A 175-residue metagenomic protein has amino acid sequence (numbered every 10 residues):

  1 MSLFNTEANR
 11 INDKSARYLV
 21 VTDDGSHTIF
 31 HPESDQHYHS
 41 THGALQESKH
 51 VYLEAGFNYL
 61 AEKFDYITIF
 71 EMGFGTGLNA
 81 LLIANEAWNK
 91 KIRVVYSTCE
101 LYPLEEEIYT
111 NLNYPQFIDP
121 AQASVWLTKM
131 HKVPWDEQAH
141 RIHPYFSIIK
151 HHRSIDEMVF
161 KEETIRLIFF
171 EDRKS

Functional and structural regions predicted by a protein language model:
M1-I67, A84-I118: Rossmann-like AdoMet
F64-L78: Conserved class I S-adenosyl-L-methionine
Y66, T164-R166: Local beta-strand N-terminus motif with an aromatic residue
F70, S97, H151: Conserved Rossmann-like nucleotide-binding pocket used by diverse enzymes that bind dinucleotide cofactors
N111-E162: S-adenosyl-L-methionine
F169: A conserved beta-strand element that flanks and buttresses the S-adenosyl-L-methionine
D172: Glycine-rich, N-terminal phosphate-binding loop of Rossmann-like dinucleotide-binding domains
S175: Conserved small/polar residues in nucleotide/adenosyl-binding loops
